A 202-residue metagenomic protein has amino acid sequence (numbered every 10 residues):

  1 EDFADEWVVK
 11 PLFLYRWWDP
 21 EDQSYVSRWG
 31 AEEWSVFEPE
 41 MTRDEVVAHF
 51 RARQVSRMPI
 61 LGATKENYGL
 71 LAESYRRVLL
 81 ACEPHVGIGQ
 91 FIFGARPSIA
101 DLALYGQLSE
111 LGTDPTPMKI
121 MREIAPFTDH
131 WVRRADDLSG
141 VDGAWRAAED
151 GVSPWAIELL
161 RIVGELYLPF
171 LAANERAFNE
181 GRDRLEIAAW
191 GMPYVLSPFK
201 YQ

Functional and structural regions predicted by a protein language model:
E1-T42, I92, G112, I162-Q202: GST-like domain detector, emphasizing the conserved glutathione-binding G-site in the N-terminal thioredoxin-like
D2-G87, G112-T116, V132: Conserved C-terminal alpha-helical bundle
Y15-W18, A100, I120-M121: Residue-level signal for alpha-helical context at structural boundaries
Y68-A72, P97, A125: Amphipathic, non-membrane alpha-helical segments in soluble helical-bundle scaffolds
G87-G94, M118-K119: Short helix-to-loop capping/linker segments positioned immediately adjacent to catalytic or ligand/cofactor-binding
I92-G112: GST superfamily/GST-like fold recognition
Y105-P198: Active-site/pore-lining binding-face segments in mid-to-C-terminal subdomains
